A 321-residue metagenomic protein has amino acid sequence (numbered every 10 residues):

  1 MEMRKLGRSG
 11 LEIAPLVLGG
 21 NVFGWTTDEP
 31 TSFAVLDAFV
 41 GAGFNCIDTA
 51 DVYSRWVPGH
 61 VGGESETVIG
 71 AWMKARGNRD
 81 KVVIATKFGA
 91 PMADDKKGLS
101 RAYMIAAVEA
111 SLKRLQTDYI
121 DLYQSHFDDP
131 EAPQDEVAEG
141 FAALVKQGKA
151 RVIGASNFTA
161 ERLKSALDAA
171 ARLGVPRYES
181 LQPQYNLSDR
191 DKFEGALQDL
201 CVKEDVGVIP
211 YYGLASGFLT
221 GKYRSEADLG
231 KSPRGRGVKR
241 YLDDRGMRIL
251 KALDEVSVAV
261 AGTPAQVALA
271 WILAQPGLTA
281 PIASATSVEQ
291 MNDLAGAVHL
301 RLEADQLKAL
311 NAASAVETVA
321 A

Functional and structural regions predicted by a protein language model:
M1-D80, K146: N-terminal binding-site loop/beta-alpha segment at the start of enzyme catalytic domains that lines or forms
G7-G24, V83-D95, Y119, Q124: N-terminal small/glycine-rich loop or linker at the start of catalytic domains across soluble metabolic enzymes
D28-F39, L99-R114, L163-D168: Short, acidic/polar
G41, W72-D80, L112-Q116, V145 (+1 more regions): Acidic (Asp/Glu)-rich catalytic clusters
Y53-V57, P91-K96, D293: A short acidic, helix-capping loop that chelates divalent metal ions and anchors anionic groups
L112-E131: Active-site groove signature of glycoside hydrolases
D128, A132-A321: Beta/alpha (TIM)-barrel catalytic core signal, keyed to glycine-rich beta->alpha loops juxtaposed to Asp/Glu that bind
